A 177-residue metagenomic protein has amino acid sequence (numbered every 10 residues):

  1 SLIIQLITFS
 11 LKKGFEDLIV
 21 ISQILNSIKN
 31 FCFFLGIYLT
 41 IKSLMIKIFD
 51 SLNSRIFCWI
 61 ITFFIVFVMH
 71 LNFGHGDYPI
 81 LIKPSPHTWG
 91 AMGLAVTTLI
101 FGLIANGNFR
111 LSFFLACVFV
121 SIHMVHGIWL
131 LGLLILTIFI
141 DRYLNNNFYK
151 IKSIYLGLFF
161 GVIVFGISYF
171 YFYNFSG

Functional and structural regions predicted by a protein language model:
S1-I4, K12-V20, Y38, M124-L130 (+1 more regions): Transmembrane catalytic cores of multi-pass membrane glycosyltransferases and polysaccharide-assembly enzymes
F15-L35, P86: Loop-to-helix entry region of an early transmembrane alpha helix in multi-pass inner-membrane enzymes
I28-F49: Transmembrane-helix motifs of polytopic, lipid-linked glycan transferases
N30-F33, W89-T98, W129-T137, D141: Hydrophobic core segments of transmembrane alpha-helices in multi-pass, intramembrane catalytic enzymes
K42-I56, G107, D141-S153: Membrane-interface helix-boundary motifs at transmembrane edges
W59-A91: Aromatic- and kink-enriched transmembrane "portal" helix at the membrane-lumen/periplasm boundary that abuts
A91-L111, Y143-N146: Membrane-interface transmembrane helices that cradle and orient dolichyl/undecaprenyl
L103-V118, Y149-F159: Short hydrophobic alpha-helices at membrane interfaces in multi-pass membrane enzymes
